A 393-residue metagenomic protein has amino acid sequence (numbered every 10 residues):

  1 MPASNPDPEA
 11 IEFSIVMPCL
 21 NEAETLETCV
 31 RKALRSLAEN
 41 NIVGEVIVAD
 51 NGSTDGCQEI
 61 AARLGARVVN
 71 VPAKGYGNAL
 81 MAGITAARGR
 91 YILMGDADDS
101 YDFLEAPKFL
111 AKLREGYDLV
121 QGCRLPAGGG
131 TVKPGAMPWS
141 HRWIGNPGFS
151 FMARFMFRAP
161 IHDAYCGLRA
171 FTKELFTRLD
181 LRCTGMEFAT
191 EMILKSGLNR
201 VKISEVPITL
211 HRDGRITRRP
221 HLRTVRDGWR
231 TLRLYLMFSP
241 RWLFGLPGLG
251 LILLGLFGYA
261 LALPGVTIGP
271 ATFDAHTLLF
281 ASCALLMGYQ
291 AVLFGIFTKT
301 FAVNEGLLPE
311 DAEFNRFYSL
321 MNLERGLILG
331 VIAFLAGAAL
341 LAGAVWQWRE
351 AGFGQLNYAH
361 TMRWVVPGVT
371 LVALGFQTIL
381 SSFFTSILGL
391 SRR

Functional and structural regions predicted by a protein language model:
M1-A10, R158, L181-R393: Hydrophobic helical membrane-anchoring modules
M1-R35, I42: N-proximal low-complexity "stem/linker" segments adjacent to membrane-targeting elements
E22-T25, S53, Y76, D102: Donor nucleotide-sugar binding loop of glycosyltransferases
V30, L34, I42-G52, V69 (+1 more regions): Short beta-strand/loop segment that forms part of the nucleotide-sugar
N40-I47, Q58-A86: Conserved donor nucleotide-binding strand/loop of the catalytic core
D50-Q58, D99: A conserved acidic beta->alpha catalytic loop
V71-A86, Y91, F103-M186, D213-L232: Acceptor/aglycone-binding surface of glycosyltransferases and processive sugar-polymer synthases
